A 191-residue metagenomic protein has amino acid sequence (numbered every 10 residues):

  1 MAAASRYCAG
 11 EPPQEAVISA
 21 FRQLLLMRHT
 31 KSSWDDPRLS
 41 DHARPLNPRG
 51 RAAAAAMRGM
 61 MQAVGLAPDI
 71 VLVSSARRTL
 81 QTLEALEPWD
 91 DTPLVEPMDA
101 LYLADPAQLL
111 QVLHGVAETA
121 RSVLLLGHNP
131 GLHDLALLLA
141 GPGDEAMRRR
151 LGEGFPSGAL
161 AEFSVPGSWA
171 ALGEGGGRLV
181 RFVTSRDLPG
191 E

Functional and structural regions predicted by a protein language model:
S19-A100, A104, P142-E145, E191: Active-site-proximal alpha-helix that buttresses catalytic centers in soluble enzyme cores
L24, S122-L124, L160: Residue-level preference for the first positions of well-ordered beta-strands
V64-L66, V116-A120: Glycine-rich phosphate-binding loop signature in dinucleotide/nucleotide-binding domains
L101-E118: Short phosphate-binding loop-to-helix
A120-P142: A glycine-rich beta-strand to alpha-helix segment that forms a phosphate/ribose-binding loop at ligand/cofactor sites
G143-R178: Domain-level recognition of soluble alpha/beta enzyme cores, biased toward histidine phosphatases/phosphomutases
R178-L188: Short, solvent-exposed aromatic-acidic interface loops
